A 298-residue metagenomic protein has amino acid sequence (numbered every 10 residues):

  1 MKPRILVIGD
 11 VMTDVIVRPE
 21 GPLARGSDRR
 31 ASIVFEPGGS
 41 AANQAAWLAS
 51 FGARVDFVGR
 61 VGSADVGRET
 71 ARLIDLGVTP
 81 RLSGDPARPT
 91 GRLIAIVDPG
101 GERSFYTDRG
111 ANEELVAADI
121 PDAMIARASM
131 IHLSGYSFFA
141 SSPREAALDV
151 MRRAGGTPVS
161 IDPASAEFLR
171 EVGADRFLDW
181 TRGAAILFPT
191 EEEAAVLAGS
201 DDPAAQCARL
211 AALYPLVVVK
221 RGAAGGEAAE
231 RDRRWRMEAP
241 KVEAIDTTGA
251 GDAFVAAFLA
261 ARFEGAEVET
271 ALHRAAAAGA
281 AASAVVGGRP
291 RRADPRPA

Functional and structural regions predicted by a protein language model:
M1-L6, R29, R153, S200-A298: Conserved phosphate-binding/catalytic region of the ribokinase-like
M1-V11, A71-D85, V97-W235: Ribokinase/PfkB-type carbohydrate-kinase core domain
M1-V58, G67-R68, A244-I245: Glycine-rich phosphate/adenosyl-contacting loop at the front of the ribokinase-like
L48, T190, G251: Short, conserved phosphate/pyrophosphate- and ester-handling motifs at nucleotide-, phospho-/glycolipid
V61-S63: Residues in the short beta-alpha loop(s) of Rossmann-like NAD(P)-binding domains
R88-G91: Short acidic/glycine-enriched loop/turn segments that link adjacent beta-strands
